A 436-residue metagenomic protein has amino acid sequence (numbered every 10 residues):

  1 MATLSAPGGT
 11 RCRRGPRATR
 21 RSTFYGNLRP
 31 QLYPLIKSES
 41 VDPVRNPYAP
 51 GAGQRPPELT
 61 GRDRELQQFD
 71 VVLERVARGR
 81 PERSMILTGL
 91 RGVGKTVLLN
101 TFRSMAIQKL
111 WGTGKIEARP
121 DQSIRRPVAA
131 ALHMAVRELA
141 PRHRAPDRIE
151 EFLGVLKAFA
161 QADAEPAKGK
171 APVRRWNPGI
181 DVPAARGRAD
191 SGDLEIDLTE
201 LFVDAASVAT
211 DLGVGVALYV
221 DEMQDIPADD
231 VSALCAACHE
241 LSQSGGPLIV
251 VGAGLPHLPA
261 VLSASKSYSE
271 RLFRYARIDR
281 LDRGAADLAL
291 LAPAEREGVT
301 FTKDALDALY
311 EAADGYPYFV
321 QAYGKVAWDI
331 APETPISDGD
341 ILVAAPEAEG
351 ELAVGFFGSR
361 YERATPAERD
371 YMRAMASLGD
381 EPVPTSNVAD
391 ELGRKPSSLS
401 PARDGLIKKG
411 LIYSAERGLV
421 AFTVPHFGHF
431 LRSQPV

Functional and structural regions predicted by a protein language model:
P7-C12, P16-R83: A short, basic N-terminal segment
P34-S38, R45, R83, D304 (+1 more regions): C-terminal leucine-rich, beta-strand-based interaction scaffolds used for sensing/assembly
P47, V76, L258-E311, E333-P335: Helix-loop-helix "sensor" segment of P-loop NTPases
V72, I330, A374-L378: Short amphipathic alpha-helical elements of helix-turn-helix/winged-helix folds
P81-G89, V93, V97-V216, G246-L248: P-loop NTPase nucleotide-binding core
M105, V326, G405-K408: Alpha-helical DNA-recognition elements
A162-G169, A286, L291-G355: Amphipathic alpha-helical "lid/sensor" segments that cap RecA-like P-loop NTPase cores
T210-Y219, D225-A233, A237-S267: Sensor-1/coupling segment of RecA-like P-loop NTPase cores
